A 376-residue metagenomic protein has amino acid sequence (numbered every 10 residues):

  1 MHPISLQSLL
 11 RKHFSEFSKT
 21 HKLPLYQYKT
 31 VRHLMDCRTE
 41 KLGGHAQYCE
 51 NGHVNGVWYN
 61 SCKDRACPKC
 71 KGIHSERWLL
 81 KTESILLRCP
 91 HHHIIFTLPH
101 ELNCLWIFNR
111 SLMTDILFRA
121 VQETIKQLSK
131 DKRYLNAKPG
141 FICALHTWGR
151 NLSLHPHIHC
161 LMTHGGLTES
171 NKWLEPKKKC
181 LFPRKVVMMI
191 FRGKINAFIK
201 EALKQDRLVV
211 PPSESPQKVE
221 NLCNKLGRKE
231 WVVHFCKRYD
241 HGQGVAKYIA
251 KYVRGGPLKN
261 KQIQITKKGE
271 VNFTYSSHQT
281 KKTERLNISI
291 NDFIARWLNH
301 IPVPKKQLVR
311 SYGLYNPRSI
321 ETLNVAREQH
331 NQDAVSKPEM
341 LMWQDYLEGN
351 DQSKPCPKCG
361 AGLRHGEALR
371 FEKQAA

Functional and structural regions predicted by a protein language model:
M1-A376: Beta->alpha loop/short-helix hinge microenvironment recognizer with preference for catalytic Tyr/His contexts
